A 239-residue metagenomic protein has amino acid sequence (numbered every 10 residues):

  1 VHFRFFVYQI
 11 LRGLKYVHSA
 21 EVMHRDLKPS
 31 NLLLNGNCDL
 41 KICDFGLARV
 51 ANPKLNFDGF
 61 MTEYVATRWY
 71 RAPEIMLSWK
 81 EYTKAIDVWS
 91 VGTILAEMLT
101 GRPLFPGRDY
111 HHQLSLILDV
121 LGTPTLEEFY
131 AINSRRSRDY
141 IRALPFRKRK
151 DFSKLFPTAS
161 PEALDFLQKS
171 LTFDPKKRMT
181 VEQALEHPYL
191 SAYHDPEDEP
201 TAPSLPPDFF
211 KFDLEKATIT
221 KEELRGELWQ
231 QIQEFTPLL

Functional and structural regions predicted by a protein language model:
F6-V7: Activation segment signature within eukaryotic-like protein kinase domains
H18-N35: Catalytic-loop of the protein kinase fold
F60-I75: Conserved activation segment of eukaryotic-like protein kinases, specifically the C-terminal portion of the activation
D87: Conserved catalytic-loop aspartate of Hanks-type protein kinases
P124-Q168: C-terminal lobe substrate-recognition/regulatory segment of protein kinase catalytic domains
D195-L239: C-terminal intrinsically disordered, low-complexity extensions immediately downstream of enzyme catalytic cores
